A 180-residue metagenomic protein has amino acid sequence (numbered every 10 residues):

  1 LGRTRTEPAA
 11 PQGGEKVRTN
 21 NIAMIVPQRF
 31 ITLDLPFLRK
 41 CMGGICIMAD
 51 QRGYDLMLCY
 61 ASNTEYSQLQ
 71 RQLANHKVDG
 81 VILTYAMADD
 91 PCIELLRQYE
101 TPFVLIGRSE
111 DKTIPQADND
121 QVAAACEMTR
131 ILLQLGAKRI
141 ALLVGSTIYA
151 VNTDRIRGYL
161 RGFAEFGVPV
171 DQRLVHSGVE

Functional and structural regions predicted by a protein language model:
T4, N20, D79, K138-R139: Short acidic/polar active-site loop segments enriched in Thr and Asp
R5-L69, L160, A164: Amphipathic helical "hinge" segments at domain boundaries
G43-Y54, R97-L105, S109-E180: Bacterial carbohydrate/catabolite-sensing allosteric modules
A61-E65, T84-D89: Short beta->alpha connector loops
Q68-Q70, P91-C92: Short acidic active-site motifs
V78-T84, A141-L143: Periplasmic-binding protein-like
